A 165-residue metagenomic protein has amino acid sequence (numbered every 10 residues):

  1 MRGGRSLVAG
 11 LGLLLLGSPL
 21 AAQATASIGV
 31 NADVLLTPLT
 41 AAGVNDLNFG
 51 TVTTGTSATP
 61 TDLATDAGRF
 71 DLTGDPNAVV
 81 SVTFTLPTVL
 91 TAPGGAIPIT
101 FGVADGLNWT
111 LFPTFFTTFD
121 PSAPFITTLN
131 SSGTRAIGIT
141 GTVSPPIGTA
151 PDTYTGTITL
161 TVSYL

Functional and structural regions predicted by a protein language model:
M1-A9: Bacterial N-terminal signal peptides that target proteins for export
R5, G17, N130-S131: Intrinsically disordered, low-complexity segments enriched in Ser/Pro/Gly/Ala and basic residues
A9-S18: Bacterial N-terminal signal peptides
A22-A96, F125-L165: N-terminal small/polar-rich segments of proteins
T91-I126: Terminal beta-strand-rich extracellular "head" domains that mediate receptor/glycan or other ligand binding
